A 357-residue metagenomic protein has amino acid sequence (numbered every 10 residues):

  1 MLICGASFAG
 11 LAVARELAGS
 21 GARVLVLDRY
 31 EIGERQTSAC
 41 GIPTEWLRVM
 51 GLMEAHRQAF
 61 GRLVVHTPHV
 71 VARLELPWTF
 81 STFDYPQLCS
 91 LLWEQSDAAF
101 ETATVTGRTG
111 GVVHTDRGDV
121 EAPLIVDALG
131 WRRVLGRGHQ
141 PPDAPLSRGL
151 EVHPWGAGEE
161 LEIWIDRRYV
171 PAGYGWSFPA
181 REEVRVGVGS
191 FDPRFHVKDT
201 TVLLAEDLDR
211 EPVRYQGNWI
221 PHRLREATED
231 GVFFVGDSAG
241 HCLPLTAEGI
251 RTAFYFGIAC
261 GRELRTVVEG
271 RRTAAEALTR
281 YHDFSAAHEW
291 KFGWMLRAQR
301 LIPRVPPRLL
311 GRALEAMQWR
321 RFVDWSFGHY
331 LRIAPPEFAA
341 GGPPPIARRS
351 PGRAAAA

Functional and structural regions predicted by a protein language model:
L2-C4, R15-T37: Glycine-rich FAD pyrophosphate-binding loop
A6, E16, S20, Q95-L224 (+2 more regions): Predominantly flavin-linked oxidoreductase catalytic cores and closely associated redox partners
G10-L11: N-terminal Rossmann-fold NAD(P) dinucleotide-binding loop
V26, I125, V235: Generic enzyme active-site microenvironment
G41-W93: A conserved beta-strand/loop capping segment in the N-terminal third of enzymes that catalyze redox or closely related
V184, R223-K291: Conserved mid-domain beta->alpha element of the FAD-binding
R265-A357: C-terminal helical "tail/cap" subdomain of flavin- and related membrane-associated enzymes
